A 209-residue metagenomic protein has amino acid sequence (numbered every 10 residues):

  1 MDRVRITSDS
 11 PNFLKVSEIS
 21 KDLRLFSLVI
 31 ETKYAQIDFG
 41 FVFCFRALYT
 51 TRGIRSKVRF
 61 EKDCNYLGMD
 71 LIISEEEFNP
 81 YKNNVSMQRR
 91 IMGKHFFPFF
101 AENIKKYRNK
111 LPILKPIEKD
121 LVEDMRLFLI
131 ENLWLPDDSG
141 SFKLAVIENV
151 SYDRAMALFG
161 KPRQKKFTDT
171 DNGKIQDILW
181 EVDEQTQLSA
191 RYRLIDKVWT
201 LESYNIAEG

Functional and structural regions predicted by a protein language model:
D2-G209: Residues within mature, well-folded domains
